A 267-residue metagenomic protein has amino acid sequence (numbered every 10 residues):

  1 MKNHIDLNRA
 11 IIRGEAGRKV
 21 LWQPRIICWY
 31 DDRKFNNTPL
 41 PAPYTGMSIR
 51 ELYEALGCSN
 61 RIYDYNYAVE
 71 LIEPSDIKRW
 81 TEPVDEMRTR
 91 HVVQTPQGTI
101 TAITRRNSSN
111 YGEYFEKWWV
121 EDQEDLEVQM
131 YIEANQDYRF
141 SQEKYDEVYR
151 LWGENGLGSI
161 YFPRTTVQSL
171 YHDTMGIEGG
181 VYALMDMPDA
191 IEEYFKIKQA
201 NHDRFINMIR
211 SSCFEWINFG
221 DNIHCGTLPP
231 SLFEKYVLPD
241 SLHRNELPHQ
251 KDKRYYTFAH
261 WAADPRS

Functional and structural regions predicted by a protein language model:
M1-P39, Q94, I100-I103, E121-S267: Active-site loop segments of alpha/beta catalytic cores
R18-W22, S75, T89: Change "...and in nucleic-acid phosphodiester-cleaving endonucleases..." to "...and in nucleic-acid processing enzymes
D31-I77: Segments that shape or occlude catalytic/ligand-binding pockets
I62, K78-W80, Y114-W118: Short secondary-structure junctions
D76-W80, T95-P96: Long, low-complexity intrinsically disordered regulatory regions enriched in P/S/T/G and acidic residues that serve as
E82-D85: Short loop/turn motifs at secondary-structure junctions and domain boundaries
M87-T95: Generic recognition of long tandem-repeat/solenoid scaffolds
T101-F115: Extended Gly/Ser/Thr-rich low-complexity repeat segments, especially those forming or decorating extracellular
